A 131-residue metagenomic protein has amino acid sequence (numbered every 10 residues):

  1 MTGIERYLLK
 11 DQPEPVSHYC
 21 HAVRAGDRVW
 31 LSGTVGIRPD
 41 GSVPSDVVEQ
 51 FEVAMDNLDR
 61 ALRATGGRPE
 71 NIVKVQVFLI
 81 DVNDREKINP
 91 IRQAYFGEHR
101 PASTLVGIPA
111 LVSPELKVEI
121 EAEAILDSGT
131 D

Functional and structural regions predicted by a protein language model:
M1-D131: Short, polar/acidic, helix-capping and beta-turn segments at strand->helix junctions that line the mouths
